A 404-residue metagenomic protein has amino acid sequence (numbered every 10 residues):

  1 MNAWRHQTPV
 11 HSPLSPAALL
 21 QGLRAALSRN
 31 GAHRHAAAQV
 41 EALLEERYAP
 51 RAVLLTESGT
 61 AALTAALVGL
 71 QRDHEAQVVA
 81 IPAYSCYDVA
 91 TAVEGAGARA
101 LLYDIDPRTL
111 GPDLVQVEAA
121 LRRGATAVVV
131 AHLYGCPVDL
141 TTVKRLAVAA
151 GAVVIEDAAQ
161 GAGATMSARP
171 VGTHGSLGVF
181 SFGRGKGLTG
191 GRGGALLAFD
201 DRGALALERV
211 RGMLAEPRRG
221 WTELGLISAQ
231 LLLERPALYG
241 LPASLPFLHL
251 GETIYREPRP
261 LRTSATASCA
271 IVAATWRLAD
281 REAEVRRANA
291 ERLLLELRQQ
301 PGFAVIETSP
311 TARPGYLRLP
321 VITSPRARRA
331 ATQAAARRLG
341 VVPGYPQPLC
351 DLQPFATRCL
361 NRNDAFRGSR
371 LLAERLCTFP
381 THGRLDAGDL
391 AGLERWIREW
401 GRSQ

Functional and structural regions predicted by a protein language model:
M1-E75, A96, R281, E291 (+1 more regions): Conserved PLP-binding active-site segment in aminotransferase class I/II-type PLP enzymes
N2, H6, P16, L214-R277 (+1 more regions): Alpha-helical membrane-targeting segments
A66-L121: Conserved PLP-anchoring active-site segment centered on the Schiff-base-forming lysine
R108-A206, T378: Active-site phosphate-binding strand-loop segment of PLP-dependent enzymes
V179-G191, E208-G220, A229-L232: Active-site PLP-lysine loop of aminotransferase-like
A204-L205, R326-Q333, L385-A391: Short, conserved charged micro-motifs
R219-L224, R292, T308-P310, R328-F366 (+2 more regions): Conserved PLP cofactor-binding pocket of PLP-dependent enzymes
L261-W276, A283, R287-L294, V305-V321: Conserved glycine-rich beta-strand-loop-beta hairpin in the small C-terminal domain of fold type I
